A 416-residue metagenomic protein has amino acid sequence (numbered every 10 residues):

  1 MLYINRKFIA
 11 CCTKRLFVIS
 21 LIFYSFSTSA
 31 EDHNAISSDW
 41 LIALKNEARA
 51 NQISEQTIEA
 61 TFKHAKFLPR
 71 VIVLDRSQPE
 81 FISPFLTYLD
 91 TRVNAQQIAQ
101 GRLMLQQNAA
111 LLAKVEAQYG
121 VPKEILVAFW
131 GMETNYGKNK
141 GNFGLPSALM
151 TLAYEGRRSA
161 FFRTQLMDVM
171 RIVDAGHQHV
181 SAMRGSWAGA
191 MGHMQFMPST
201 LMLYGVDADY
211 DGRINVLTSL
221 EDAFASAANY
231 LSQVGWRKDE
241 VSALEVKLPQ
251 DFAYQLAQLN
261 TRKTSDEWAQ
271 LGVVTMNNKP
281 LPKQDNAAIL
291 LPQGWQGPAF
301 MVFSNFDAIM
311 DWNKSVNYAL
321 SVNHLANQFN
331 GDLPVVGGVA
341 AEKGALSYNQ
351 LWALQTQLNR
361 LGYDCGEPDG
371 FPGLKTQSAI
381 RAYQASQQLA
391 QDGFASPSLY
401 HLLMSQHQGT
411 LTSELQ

Functional and structural regions predicted by a protein language model:
M1-C12: N-terminal secretory signal peptides that target proteins for export/translocation
T13-I19: Sec-dependent signal peptide recognition, specifically the positively charged N-region followed immediately by
S25-S27: N-terminal signal peptide c-region/cleavage motif recognized by signal peptidases
A30-D32: Boundary at the C-terminal end of the N-terminal hydrophobic targeting segment
I36-E55, E59: Mature N-terminal segment immediately following signal peptide/propeptide cleavage in secreted/periplasmic
I53-Q284, G297-V302, A308-Y348, G370 (+1 more regions): Catalytic glycan-binding domains that act on GlcNAc-containing polysaccharides
L346-L351, N359-L403: Short acidic, glycine/serine/threonine-rich helix-capping segments at coil-helix boundaries
L403-Q416: Intrinsically disordered, low-complexity Ser/Thr-rich linker and spacer segments in cell-wall-related proteins
